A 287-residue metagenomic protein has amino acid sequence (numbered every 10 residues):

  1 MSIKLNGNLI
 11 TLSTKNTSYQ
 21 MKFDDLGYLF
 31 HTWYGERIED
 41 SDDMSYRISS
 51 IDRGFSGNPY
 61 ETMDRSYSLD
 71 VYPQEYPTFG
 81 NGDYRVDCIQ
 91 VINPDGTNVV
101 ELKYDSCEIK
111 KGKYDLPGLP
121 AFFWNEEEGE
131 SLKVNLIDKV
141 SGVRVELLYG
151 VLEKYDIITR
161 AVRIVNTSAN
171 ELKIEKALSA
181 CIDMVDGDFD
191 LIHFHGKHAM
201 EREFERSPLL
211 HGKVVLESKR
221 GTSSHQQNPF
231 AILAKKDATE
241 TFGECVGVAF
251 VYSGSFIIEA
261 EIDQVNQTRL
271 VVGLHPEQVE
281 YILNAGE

Functional and structural regions predicted by a protein language model:
I3, G7-T11, K15, Y19 (+2 more regions): Polysaccharide-binding surfaces and accessory modules of carbohydrate-active proteins
K22: Contiguous, structured surface segment used for ligand recognition
E287: Carbohydrate-binding surfaces of carbohydrate-active enzymes
